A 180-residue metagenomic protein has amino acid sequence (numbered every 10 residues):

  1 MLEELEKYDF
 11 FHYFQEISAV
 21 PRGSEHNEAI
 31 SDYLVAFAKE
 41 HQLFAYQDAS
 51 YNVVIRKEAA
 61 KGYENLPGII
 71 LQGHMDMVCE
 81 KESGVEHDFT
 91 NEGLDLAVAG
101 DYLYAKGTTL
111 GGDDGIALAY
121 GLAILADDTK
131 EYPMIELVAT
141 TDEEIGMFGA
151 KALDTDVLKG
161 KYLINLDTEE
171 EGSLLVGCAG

Functional and structural regions predicted by a protein language model:
L2-D101: Acidic/His- and Gly-rich active-site-bordering loop/insert found across diverse amide/peptide-bond hydrolases
E28, M147, I164: Metal-dependent catalytic neighborhoods of phosphoester/phosphodiester hydrolases
S50-V54, E144-G146, E171: Short acidic loop-to-helix transition motifs that present clustered carboxylates
Y63-A139, E143-I145, A150-K161: Active-site metal-coordination/substrate-binding segment of hydrolases, especially metallo-dependent peptidases
L94, V98, S173-G180: Short, intrinsically disordered, charge-balanced linker/junction segments flanking boundaries in proteins
L153-G177: A glycine-rich helix N-cap at a beta->alpha junction
